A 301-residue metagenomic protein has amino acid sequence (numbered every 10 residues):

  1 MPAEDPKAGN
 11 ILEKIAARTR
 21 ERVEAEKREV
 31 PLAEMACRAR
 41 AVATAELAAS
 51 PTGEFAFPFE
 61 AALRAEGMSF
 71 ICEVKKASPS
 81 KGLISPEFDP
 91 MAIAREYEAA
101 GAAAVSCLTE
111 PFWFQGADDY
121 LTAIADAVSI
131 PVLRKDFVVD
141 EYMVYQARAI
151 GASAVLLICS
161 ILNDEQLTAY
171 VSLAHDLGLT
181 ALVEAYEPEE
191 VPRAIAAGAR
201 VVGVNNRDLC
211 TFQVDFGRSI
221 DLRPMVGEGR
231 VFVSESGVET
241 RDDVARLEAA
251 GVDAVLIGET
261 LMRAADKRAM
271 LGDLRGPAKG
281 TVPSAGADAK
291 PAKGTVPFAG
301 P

Functional and structural regions predicted by a protein language model:
P2-E87: An N-cap/entry alpha-helix motif that binds or orients negatively charged groups
I15, C72, Y97, A147 (+4 more regions): Conserved, mostly hydrophobic/aromatic
R18, K75-A77, E110, F137 (+5 more regions): Active-site beta-loop-alpha junctions enriched in small/polar residues
S69, V74, S80-L182, P188-R193 (+1 more regions): N-terminal active-site wall of soluble small-molecule enzyme domains
V139-I150, P188-A197, S234, V238-I257: Catalytic cores of alpha/beta
Q146-Q166, G203-F212, V252-M270: Glycine-rich phosphate-binding active-site loops on the catalytic face of alpha/beta enzymes
D221-M225, R263-G280, P301: C-terminal helical cap(s) of enzyme catalytic domains, especially alpha/beta-barrels
K279-A299: Long, intrinsically disordered low-complexity tandem-repeat segments
